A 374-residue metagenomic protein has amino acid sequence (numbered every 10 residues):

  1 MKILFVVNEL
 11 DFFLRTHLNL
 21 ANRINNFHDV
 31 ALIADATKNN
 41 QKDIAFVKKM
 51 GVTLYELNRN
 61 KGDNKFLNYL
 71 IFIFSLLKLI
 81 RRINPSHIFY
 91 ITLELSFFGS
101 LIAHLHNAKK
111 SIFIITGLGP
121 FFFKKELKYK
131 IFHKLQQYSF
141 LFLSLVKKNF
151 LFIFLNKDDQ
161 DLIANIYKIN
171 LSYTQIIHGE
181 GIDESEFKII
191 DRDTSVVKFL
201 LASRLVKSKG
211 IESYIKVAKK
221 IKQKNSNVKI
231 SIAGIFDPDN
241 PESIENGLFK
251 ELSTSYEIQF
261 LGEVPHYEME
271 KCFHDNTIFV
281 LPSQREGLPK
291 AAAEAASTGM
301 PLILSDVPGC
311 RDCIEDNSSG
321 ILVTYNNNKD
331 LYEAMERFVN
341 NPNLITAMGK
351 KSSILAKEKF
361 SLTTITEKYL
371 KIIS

Functional and structural regions predicted by a protein language model:
L4, D191-K209, Y214-K219, S231: Conserved donor-binding/catalytic core segment of Leloir-type glycosyltransferases
I33-N39, A202, K229-N246, G262: Glycosyltransferase donor-sugar binding loop
K38-K42, L145-T174, I182-D183: A short, active-site helix/loop in glycosyltransferases that binds the activated sugar's phosphate group
Y90-S96, I115: Short His-centered aromatic/hydrophobic patch
I244-V264: Nucleotide-activated donor-binding/catalytic signature segment of Leloir-type glycosyltransferases, i.e., the conserved
Q284: Aromatic "clamp/platform" in nucleotide-sugar-dependent glycosyltransferases that forms part of the donor/acceptor
P301-L304: Short hydrophobic beta-strand element within catalytic cores of glycosyltransferases and related nucleotide-activated
D316-N317, I321-N328, R337-P342: Conserved acidic donor-binding segment of nucleotide-sugar-dependent glycosyltransferases
